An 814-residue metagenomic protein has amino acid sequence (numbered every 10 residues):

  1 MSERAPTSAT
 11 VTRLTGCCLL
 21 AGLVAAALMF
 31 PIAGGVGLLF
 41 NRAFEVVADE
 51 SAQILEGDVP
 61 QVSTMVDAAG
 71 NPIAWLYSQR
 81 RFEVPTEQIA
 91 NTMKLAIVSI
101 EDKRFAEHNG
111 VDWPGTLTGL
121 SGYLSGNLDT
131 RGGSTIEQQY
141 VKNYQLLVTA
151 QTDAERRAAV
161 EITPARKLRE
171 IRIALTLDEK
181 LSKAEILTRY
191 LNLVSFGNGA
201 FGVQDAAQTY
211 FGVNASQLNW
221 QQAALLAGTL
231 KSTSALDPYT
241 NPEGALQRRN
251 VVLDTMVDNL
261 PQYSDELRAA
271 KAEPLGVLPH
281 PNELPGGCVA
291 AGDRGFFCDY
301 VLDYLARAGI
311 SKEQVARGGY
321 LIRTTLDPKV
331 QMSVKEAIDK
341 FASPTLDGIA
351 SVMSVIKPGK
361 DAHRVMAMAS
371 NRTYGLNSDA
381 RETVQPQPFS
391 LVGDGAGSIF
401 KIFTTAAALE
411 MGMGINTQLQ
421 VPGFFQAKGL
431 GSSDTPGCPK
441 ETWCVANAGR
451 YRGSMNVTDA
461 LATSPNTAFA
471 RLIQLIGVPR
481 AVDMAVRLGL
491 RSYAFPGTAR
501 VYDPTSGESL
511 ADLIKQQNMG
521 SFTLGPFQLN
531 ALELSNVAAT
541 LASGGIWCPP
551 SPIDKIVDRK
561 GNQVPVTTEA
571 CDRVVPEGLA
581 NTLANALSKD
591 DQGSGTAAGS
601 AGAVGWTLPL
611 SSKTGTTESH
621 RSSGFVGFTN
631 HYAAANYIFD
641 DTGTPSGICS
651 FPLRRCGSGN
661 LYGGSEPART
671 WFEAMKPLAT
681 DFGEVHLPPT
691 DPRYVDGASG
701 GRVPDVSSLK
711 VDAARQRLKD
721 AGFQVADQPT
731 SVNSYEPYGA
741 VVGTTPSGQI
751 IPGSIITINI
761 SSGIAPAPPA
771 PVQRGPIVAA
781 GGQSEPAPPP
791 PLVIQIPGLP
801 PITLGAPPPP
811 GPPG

Functional and structural regions predicted by a protein language model:
M1-T64: N-terminal type II signal-anchor transmembrane helix that functions as the membrane-insertion/stop-transfer segment
D58-S63, A68, Q79-R81, I89-K94 (+32 more regions): Extracytoplasmic
V59-V62, V66-P261, T373, A462-N466 (+2 more regions): Peptidoglycan glycan-strand catalytic modules in the bacterial/periplasmic cell-wall system
N71-F82, D205-T209, S234-P238, K312-G318 (+8 more regions): Short pre-catalytic segments that frame enzyme active sites
Q139-A150, N192-G199, S216, W220-S232 (+13 more regions): Glycine-rich, acidic and aromatic/proline-enriched surface loops and short helix-turn segments that act as binding
Y263-R323, I349: Non-catalytic structural connector segments
Y320, T324-L346, M353-V355, M368-N371 (+4 more regions): A penicillin-recognizing enzyme superfamily signal
P677-G814: Ligand-recognition elements built from short beta-strands and adjacent flexible loops
